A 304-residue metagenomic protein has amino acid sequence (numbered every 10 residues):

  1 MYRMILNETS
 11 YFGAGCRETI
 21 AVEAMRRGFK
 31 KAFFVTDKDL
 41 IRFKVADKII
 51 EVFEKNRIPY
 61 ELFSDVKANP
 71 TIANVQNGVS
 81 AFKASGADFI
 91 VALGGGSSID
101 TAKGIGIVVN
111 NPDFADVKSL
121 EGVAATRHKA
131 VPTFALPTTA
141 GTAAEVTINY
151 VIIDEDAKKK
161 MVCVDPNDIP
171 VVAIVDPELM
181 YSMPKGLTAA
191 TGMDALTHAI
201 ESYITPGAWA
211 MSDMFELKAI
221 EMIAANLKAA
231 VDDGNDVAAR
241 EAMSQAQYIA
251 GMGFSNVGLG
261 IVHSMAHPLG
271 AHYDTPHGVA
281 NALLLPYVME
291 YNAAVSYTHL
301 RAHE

Functional and structural regions predicted by a protein language model:
M1-R27: N-terminal amphipathic/basic leader segments beginning at the initiator methionine
I41, V45-F114, A229-R240: N-terminal small/polar loop signature for handling phosphorylated ligands or for N-terminal nucleophile
A73-S80, A84-V175: Glycine/threonine-rich beta-strand-loop-alpha-helix active-site module that forms ligand/phosphate-binding
G141, M252-I261, A266-T275: Glycine-rich phosphate/pyrophosphate-binding beta-alpha loops
N149-V257: Carboxylate- and glycine-rich phosphate/diphosphate-binding segment that chelates Mg2+/Mn2+
T298-E304: Conserved small/polar residues in nucleotide/adenosyl-binding loops
